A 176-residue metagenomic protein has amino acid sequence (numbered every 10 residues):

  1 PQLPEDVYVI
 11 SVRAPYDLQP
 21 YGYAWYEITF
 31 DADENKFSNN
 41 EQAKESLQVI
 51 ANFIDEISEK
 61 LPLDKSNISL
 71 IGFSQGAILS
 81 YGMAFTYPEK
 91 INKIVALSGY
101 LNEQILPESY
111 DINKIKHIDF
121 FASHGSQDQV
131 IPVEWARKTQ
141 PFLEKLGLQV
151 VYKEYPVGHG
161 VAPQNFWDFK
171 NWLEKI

Functional and structural regions predicted by a protein language model:
P1-L63, N67: Serine-hydrolase catalytic machinery in alpha/beta-hydrolase-like enzymes
Y21-I28, Y100-D119: Flexible "cap/lid" loop of the alpha/beta hydrolase fold
L70-G72, L97, S123: Short beta-strand immediately N-terminal to the catalytic nucleophile in serine-hydrolase-like folds
G72-G76, S80: Gly/Ala-rich beta-loop-alpha elbow adjacent to hydrolase catalytic centers
G82-T86: Active-site signature of alpha/beta-hydrolase-fold catalytic machinery across serine- and Asp/Cys-nucleophile hydrolases
E89-L101: A conserved short beta-strand
F121, E134-I176: C-terminal catalytic histidine-bearing segment of alpha/beta-hydrolase fold enzymes
F121-H124, D128: Short beta-strand/loop motif that positions the catalytic acidic residue of the alpha/beta-hydrolase fold
